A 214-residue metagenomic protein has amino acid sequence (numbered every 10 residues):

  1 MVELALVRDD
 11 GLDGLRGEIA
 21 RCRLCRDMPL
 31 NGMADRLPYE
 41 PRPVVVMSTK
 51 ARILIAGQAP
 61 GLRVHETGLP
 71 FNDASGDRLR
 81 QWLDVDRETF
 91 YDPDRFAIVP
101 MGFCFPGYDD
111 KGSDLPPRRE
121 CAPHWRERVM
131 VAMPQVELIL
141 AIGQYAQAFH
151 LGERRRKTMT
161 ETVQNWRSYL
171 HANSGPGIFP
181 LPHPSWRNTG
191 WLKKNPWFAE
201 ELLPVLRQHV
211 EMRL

Functional and structural regions predicted by a protein language model:
V2-R213: A polyanion-binding, active-site-adjacent surface
